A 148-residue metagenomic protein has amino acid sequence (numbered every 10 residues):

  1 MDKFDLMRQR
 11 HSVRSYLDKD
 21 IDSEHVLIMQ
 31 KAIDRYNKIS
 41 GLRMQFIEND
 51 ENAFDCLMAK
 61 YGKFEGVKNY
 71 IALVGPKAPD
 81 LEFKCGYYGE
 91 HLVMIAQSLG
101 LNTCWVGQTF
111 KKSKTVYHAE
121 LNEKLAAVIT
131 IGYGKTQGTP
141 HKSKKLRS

Functional and structural regions predicted by a protein language model:
M1-S148: Acidic, surface-exposed loops and disordered segments
